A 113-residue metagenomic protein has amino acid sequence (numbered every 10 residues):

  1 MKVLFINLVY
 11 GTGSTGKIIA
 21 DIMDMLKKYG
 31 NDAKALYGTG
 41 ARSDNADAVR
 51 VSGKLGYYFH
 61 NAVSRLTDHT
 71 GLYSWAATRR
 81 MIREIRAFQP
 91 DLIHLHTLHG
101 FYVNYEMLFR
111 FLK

Functional and structural regions predicted by a protein language model:
M1: Nucleotide donor/acceptor-binding cores
F5-G13, A20-W75, R79-E84: N-terminal strand-loop element at the rim of the active site of nucleotide-sugar-dependent glycosyltransferases
T15-K17, Y105-E106: Conserved strand-to-helix beginnings and helix N-cap segments that scaffold or border functional pockets
K17, D21, I93-L95, R110: Gly/lys/ser-thr-rich phosphate-binding loops in alpha/beta enzymes that coordinate phosphoanhydride or phosphate groups
G53-K54, Y102-M107: General structural signal for secondary-structure boundaries
R83-V103: Short N-terminal targeting/anchoring amphipathic segment
M107-K113: Catalytic-core regions built around general acid/base machinery
